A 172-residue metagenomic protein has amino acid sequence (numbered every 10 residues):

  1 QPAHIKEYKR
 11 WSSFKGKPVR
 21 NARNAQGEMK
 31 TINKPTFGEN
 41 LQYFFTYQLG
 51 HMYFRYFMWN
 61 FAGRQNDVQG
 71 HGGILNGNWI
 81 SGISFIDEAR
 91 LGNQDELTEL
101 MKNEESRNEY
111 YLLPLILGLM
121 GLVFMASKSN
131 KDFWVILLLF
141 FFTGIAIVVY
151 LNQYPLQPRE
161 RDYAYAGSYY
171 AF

Functional and structural regions predicted by a protein language model:
Q1-M120: Lumenal/periplasmic acceptor-binding loop at the mouth of the active site in multi-pass, GT-C-fold membrane enzymes
T36, N40-Q48, E109, M125 (+4 more regions): Generic amphipathic alpha-helical segments used as scaffolds and interaction surfaces in large, multi-domain proteins
F61, Q65-V68, I145, V149 (+2 more regions): A generic secondary-structure signal for well-formed alpha-helical elements
E96-E109, K128, D132, Y154-R161: Membrane-interfacial loop-to-transmembrane-helix junctions in polytopic alpha-helical membrane proteins
Y110-L117, N130-Y150: Transmembrane alpha-helix segments characteristic of polytopic inner-membrane glycan-assembly/cell-envelope
P114-M125, S168-F172: Transmembrane alpha-helices and membrane-interface helical segments of multi-pass integral membrane enzymes
Q157-F172: Hydrophobic/aromatic-rich transmembrane helices and adjacent perimembrane loops
